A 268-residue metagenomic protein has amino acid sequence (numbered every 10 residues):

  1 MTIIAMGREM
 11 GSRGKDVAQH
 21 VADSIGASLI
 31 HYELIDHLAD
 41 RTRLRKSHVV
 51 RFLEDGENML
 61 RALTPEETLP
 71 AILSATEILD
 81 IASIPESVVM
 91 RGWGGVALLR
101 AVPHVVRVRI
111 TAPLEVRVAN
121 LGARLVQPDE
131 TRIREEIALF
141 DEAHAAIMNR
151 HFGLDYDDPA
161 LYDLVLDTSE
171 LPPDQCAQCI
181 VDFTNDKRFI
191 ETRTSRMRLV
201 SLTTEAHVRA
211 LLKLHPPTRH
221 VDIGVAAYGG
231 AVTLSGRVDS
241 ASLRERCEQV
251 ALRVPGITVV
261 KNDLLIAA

Functional and structural regions predicted by a protein language model:
M1-I4, R8, E86: Pre-Walker A (Motif I) flank of P-loop NTPase domains
A5-Q19: Glycine-rich phosphate-binding P-loop
S24-I30: Post-Walker A helix-loop "phosphate-sensing" segment adjacent to the P-loop in P-loop NTPases
L29, V105-R107, D163-V165: Conserved beta-strand scaffold positions in the cores of enzyme catalytic domains, especially in NTP/NDP-utilizing
I35-V88, Q127: ATP-dependent small-molecule kinase phosphotransfer cores that center on conserved nucleotide phosphate-binding segments
L69-L73, V88-G92, A146-R150, P216-P217: Short gly/ser/thr-rich secondary-structure transition/capping motifs
I81-V116, N120-G122: RNA pseudouridine synthases
A101, A112-E115, A119-R124, F140-D141 (+2 more regions): N-terminal targeting leaders
